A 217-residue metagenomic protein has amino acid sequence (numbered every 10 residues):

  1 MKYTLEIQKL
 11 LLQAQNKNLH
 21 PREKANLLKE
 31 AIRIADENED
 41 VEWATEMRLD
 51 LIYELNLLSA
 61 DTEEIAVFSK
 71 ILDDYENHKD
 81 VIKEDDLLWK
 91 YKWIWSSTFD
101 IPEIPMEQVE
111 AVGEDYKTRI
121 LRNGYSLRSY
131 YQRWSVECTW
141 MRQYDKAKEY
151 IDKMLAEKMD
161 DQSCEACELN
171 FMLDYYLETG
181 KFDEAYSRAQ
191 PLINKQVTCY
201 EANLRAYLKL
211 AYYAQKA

Functional and structural regions predicted by a protein language model:
K2-L5, E23, W43-E46, D80-L87 (+3 more regions): Structural signature of alpha-solenoid helical repeat junctions
L5-N16, E30-A31, E42-A60, D86-D100 (+3 more regions): Non-membrane alpha-helical segments in proteins
K17-E30, L57-D74, D100-D115, C138-K153 (+2 more regions): Helix-turn-helix repeat elements of alpha-solenoid scaffolds
R33-D40, L72-V81, E114-Y125, K153-C164 (+1 more regions): Solenoid-like repeat scaffolds
N38-D80: An N-terminal, globular interaction/scaffold subdomain
N56-L58, I71-P105, V109, N123-L127: Extended ligand-binding groove/face enriched in aromatic
Q132, M159-Q162, A166-D174, G180-Y186 (+1 more regions): Alpha-solenoid helical repeat scaffolds
